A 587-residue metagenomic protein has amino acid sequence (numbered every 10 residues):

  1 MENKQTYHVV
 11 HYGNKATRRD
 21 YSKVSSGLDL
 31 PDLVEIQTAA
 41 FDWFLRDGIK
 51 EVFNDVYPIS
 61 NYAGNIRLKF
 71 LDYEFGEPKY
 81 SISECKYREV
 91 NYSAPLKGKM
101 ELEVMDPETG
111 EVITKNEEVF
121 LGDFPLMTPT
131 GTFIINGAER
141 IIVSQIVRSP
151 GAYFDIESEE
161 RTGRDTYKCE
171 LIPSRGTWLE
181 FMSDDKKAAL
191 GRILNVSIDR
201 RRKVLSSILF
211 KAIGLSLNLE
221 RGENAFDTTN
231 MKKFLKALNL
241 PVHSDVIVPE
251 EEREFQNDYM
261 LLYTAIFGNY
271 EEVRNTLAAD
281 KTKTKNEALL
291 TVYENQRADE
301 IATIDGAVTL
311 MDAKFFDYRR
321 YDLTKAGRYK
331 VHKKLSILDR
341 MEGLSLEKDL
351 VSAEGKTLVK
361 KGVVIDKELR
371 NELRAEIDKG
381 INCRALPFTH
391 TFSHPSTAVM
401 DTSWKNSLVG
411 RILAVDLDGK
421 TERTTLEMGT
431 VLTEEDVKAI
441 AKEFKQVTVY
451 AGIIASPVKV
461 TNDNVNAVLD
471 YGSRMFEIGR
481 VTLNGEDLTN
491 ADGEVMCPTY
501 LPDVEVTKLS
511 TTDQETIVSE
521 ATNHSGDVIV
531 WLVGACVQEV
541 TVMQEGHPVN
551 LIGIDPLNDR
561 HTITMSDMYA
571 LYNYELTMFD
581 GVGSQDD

Functional and structural regions predicted by a protein language model:
M1-D587: N-terminal non-catalytic structural scaffold regions of very large proteins
